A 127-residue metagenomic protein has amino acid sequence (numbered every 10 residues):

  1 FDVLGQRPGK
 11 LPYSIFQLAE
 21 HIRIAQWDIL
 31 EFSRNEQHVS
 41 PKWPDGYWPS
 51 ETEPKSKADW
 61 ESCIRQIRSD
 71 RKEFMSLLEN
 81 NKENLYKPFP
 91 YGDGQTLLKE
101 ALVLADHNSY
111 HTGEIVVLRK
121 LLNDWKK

Functional and structural regions predicted by a protein language model:
F1-D2, K82: Residues that cap or delimit alpha-helices
D2-P49, F89-K127: Short, contiguous alpha-helical
S50-P88, K99-L104: Acidic/histidine-rich alpha-helical segments that form the ligand environment of transition-metal centers
